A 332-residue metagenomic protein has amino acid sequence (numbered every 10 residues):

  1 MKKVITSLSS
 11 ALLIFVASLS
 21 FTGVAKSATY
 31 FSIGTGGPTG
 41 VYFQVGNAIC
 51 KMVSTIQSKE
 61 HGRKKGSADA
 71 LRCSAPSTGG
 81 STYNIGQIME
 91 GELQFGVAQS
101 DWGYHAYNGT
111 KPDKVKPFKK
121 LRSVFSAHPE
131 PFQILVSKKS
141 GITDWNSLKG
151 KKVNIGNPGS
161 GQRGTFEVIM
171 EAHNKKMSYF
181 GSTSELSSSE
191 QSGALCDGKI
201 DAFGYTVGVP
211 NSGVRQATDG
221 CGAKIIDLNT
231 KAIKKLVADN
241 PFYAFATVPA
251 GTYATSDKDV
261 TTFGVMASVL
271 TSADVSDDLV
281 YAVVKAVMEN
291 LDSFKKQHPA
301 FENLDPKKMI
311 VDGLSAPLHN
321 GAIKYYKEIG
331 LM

Functional and structural regions predicted by a protein language model:
M1-L12: Bacterial N-terminal signal peptides that target proteins for export
I14-V24: C-terminal segment of classical bacterial N-terminal signal peptides
A28-Q99: N-terminal (or domain-start) structured segment
Y30-G62, E130-D197, D292, K308 (+2 more regions): Bilobed "Venus flytrap"/periplasmic-binding protein-like clamshell domains and structurally analogous long
L93-H128, G208-N211: Acidic, polar ligand-binding/catalytic clefts
S100-W102, T110-K111, S140, K176-L270 (+1 more regions): Pocket-lining segment of extracytoplasmic ligand-binding domains
K151-V168, Y243-V311: Ligand-binding clefts/hinges and TM-proximal coupling segments of bilobed small-molecule sensing domains
E190, D197, V207-C221, I225 (+3 more regions): An extracytoplasmic/periplasmic, membrane-proximal ligand-sensing/linker region
